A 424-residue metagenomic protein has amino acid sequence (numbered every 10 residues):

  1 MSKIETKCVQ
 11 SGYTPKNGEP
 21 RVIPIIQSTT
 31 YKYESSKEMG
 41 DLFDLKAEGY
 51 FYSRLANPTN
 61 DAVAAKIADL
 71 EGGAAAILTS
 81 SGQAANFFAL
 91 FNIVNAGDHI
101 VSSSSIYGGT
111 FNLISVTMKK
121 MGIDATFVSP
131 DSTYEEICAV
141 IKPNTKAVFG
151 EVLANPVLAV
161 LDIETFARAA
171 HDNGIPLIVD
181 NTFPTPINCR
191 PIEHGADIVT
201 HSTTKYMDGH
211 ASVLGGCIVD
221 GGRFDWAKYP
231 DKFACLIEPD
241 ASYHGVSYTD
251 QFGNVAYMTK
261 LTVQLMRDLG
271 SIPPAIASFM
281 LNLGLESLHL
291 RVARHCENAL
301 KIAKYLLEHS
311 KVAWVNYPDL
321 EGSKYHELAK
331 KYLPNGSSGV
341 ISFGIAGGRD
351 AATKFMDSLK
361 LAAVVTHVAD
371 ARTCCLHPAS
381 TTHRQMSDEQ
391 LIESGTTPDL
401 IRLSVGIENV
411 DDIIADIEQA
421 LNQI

Functional and structural regions predicted by a protein language model:
M1-N57, A65: N-terminal "arm"/small-domain region of PLP-dependent enzymes with the aminotransferase-like
S2, S115, D124-A125, A139 (+4 more regions): PLP-dependent enzyme catalytic core of the Aspartate aminotransferase-like
E5-T14, A76-H309: Conserved PLP-enzyme active-site core in the AAT-like
K16, K32-S36, D225-W226, L288 (+3 more regions): Short, acidic Gly/Pro/Ser/Thr-rich loop/turn segments
S35-F87, G109-T117: Conserved N-terminal alpha-helix of the aminotransferase class I/II PLP-enzyme fold
E48, A74, L214, A277 (+4 more regions): Short amphipathic alpha-helical segments
L269, V292, L300, K304-L307 (+2 more regions): Conserved C-terminal alpha-helix-loop-beta "cap" of PLP-dependent enzymes that closes/shapes the active-site mouth
